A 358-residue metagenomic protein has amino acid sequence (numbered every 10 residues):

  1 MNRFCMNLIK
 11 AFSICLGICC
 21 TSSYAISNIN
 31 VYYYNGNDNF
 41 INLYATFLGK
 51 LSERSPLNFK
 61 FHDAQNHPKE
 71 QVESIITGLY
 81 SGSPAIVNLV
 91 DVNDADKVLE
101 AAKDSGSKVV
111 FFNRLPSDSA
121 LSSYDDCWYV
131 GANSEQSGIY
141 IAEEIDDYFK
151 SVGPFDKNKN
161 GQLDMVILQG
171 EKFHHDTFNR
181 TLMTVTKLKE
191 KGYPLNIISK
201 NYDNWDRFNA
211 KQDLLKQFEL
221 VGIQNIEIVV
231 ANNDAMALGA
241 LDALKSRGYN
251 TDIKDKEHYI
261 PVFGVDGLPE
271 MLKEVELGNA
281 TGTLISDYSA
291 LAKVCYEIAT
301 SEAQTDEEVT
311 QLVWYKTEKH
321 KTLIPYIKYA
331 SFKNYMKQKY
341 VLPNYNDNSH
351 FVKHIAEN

Functional and structural regions predicted by a protein language model:
M1-S27: Classical Sec-dependent N-terminal signal peptides that target proteins to the secretory pathway
N28-F47, L51-R54, K60-E73, N88-N93 (+2 more regions): Extracytoplasmic "Venus flytrap"
F40-S55, S137-I141, H175-P194, D213 (+1 more regions): Short, solvent-exposed amphipathic alpha-helices that sit in or adjacent to ligand/effector-binding or catalytic
S52-Q65, K189-R207: Short beta-strand elements in bilobed, periplasmic/extracellular small-molecule ligand-binding domains
Q71, Y129-Q162, A210-K211, G267-M271 (+1 more regions): Hydrophobic alpha-helical segments within soluble ligand-binding/sensing domains
A85-S105, V109, T184, I198-K273: Hydrophobic alpha-helical
V98-Q136, G161, P269-E276: Flexible loop/hinge segments that line or gate small-molecule binding clefts
L168-Q169, A290-N358: Hinge/cleft segment of the Venus flytrap/periplasmic-binding protein
